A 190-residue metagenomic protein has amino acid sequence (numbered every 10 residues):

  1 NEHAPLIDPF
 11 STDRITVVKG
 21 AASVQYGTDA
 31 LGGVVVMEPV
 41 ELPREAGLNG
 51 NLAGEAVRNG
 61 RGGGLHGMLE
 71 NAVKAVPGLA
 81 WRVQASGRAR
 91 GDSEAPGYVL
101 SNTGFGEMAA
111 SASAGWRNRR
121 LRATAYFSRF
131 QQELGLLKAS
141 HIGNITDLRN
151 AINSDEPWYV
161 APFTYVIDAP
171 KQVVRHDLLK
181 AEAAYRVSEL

Functional and structural regions predicted by a protein language model:
N1-L190: Outer-membrane beta-barrel proteins, especially TonB-dependent receptors
